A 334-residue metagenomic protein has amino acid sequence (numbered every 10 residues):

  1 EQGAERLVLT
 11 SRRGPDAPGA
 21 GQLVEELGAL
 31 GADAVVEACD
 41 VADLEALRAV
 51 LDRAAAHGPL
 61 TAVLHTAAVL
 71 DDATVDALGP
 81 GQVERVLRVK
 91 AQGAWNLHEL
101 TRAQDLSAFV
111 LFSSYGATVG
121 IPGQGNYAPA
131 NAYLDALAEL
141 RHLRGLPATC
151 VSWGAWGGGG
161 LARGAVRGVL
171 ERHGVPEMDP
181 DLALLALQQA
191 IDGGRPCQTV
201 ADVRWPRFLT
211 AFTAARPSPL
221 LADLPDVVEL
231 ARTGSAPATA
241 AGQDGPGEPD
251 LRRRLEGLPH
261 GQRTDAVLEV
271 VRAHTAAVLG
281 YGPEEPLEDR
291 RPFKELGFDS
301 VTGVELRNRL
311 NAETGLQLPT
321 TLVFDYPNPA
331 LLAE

Functional and structural regions predicted by a protein language model:
E1-P217, L224-E334: 4′-phosphopantetheine-dependent carrier domains
